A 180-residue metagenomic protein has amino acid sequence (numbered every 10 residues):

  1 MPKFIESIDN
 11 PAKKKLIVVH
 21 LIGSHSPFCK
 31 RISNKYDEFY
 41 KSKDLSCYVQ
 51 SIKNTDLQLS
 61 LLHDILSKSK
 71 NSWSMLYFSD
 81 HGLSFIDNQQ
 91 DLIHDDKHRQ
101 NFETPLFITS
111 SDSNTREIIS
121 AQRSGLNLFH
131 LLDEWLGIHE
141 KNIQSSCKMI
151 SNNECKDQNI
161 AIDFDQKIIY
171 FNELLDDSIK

Functional and structural regions predicted by a protein language model:
M1-K180: Catalytic domains that recognize anionic headgroups
